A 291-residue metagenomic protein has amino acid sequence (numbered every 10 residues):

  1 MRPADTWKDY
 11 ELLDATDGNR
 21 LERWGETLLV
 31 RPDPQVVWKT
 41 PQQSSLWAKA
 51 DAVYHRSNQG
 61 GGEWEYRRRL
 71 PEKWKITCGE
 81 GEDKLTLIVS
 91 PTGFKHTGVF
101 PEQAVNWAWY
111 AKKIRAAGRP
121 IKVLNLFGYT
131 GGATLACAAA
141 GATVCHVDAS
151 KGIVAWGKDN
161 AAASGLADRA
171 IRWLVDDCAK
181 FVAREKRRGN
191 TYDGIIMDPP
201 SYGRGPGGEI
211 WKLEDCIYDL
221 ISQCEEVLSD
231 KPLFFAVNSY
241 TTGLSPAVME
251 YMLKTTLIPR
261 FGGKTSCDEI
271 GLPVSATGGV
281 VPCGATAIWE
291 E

Functional and structural regions predicted by a protein language model:
K8-E22, L29-P101, A108: Non-catalytic substrate-recognition/targeting regions of SAM-dependent transferases
P101-R119: Conserved alpha-helix/loop element of class I SAM-dependent methyltransferases that forms part of the SAM/SAH-binding
G118-Y129: Conserved class I S-adenosyl-L-methionine
G128, D148-G152, C216: Short beta->alpha hinge that forms the Motif I/post-I loop of the SAM-binding pocket
T130-V144: Conserved SAM-binding loop of SAM-dependent methyltransferases across substrates and taxa, primarily the Class I
S150-I196: S-adenosyl-L-methionine
D215-D230: A short glycine-rich, Lys/Arg-flanked "PGG" loop and its adjoining helix->strand segment in the class I
P232-E291: C-terminal catalytic and target-recognition region of SAM-dependent MTase-like enzymes, primarily methyltransferases
